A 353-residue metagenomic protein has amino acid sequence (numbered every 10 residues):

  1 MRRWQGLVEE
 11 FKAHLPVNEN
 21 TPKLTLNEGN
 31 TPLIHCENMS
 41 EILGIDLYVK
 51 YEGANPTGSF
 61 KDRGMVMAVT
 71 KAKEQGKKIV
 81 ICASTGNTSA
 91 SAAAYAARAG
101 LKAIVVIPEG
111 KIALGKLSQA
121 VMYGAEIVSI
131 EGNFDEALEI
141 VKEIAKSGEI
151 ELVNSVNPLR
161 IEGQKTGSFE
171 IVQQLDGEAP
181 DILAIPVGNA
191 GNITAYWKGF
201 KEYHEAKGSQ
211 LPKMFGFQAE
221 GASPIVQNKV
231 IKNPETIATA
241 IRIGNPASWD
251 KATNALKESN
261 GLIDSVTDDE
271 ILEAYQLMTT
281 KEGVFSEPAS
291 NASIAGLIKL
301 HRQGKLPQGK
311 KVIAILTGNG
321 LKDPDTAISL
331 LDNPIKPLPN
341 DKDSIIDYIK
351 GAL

Functional and structural regions predicted by a protein language model:
M1-L353: PLP-dependent amino-acid enzyme catalytic core
